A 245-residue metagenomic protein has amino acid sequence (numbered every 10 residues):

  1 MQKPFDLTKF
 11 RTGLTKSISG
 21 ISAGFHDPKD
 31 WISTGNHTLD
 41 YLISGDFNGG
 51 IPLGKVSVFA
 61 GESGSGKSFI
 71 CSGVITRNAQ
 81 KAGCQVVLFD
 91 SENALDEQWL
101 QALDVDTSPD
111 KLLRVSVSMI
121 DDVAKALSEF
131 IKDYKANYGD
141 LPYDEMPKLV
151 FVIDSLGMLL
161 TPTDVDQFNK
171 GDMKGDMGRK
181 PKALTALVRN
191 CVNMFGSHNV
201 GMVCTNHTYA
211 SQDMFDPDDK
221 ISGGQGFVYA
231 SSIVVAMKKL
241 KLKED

Functional and structural regions predicted by a protein language model:
Q2-D110, V123-K132, A136: The Walker A/P-loop phosphate-binding site
T34, G54, G66-G73, A94-L95 (+4 more regions): Charged, alpha-helix-enriched surfaces in structured cytosolic catalytic cores of large nucleotide-utilizing machines
S57-F59, N137, L141, M237-K239: Catalytic phosphate/metal-binding cores of nucleic-acid and nucleotide-processing enzymes, i.e., regions that mediate
L95, L159-L160, S211-Q212: Catalytic P-loop NTPase motifs of RecA-like helicase/translocase cores
L103-K111, Q167-M177, D219-G224: A short alpha->loop->secondary-structure connector
D110-S118: Short acidic-hydrophobic, aromatic-tinged amphipathic segments that line or gate anion-handling sites
S118-N199: Phosphate-binding/switch loop-helix module in NTP-utilizing enzymes
M177-D245: Phosphate-binding/switch region of NTP-binding enzymes
